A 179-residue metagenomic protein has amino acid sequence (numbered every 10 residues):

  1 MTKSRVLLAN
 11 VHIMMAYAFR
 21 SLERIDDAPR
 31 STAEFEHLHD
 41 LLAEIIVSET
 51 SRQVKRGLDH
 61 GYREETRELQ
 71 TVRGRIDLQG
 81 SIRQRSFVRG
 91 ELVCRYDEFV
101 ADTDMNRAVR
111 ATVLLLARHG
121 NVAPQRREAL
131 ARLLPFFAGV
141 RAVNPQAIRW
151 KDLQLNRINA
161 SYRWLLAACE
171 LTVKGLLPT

Functional and structural regions predicted by a protein language model:
M1-P178: Terminal, charged accessory segments of proteins
